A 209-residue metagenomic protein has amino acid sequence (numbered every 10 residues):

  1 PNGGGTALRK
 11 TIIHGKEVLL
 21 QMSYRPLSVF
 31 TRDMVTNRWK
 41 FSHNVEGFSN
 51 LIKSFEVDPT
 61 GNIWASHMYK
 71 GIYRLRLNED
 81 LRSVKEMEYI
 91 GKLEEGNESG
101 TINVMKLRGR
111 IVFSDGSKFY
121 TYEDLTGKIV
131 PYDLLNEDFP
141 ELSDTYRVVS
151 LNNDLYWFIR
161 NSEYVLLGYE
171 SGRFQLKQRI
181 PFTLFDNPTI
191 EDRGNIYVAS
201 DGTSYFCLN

Functional and structural regions predicted by a protein language model:
P1-N209: Carboxylate-rich, polar loop motifs that coordinate divalent cations or form catalytic acidic clusters
